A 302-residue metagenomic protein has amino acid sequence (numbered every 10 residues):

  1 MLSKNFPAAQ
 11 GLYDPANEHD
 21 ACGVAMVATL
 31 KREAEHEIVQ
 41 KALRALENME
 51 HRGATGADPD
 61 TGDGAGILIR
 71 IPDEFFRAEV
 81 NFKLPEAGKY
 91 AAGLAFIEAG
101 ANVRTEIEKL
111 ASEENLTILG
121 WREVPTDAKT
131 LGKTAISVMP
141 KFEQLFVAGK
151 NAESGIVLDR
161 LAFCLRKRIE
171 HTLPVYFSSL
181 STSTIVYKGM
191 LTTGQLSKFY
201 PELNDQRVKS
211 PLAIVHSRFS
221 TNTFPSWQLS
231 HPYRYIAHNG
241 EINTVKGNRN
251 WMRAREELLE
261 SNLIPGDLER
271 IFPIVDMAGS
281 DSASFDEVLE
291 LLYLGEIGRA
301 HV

Functional and structural regions predicted by a protein language model:
M1-H301: Conserved short alpha-helical segments that host acidic/polar catalytic motifs at enzyme active sites
